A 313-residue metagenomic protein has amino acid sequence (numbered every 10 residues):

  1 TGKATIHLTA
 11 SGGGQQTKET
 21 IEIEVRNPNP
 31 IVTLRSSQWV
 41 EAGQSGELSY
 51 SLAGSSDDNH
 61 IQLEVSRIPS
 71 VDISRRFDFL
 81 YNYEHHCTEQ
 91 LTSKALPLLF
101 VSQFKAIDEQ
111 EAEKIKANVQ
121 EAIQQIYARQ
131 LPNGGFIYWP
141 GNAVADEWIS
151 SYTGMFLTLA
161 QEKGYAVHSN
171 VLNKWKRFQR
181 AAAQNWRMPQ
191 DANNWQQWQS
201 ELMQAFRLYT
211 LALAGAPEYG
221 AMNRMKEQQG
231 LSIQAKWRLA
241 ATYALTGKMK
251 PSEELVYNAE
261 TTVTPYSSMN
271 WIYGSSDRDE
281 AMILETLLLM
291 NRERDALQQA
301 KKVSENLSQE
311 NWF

Functional and structural regions predicted by a protein language model:
G2-W198, Q204-A205, Y209, N223: Extended, solvent-exposed functional surface patches
Y50, Y152, I233-K236, Q309-W312: Eukaryote-specific, cytoplasm-facing alpha-helical/coiled-coil scaffolding segments in long proteins
A53, Y257, G274-S275: Replace "in large, NTP-powered and nucleic-acid-processing enzymes" with "in large, NTP-powered factors and other
K94-L98, L157, L202-L211, K236-Y243 (+1 more regions): Amphipathic alpha-helical elements of HEAT/ARM-like alpha-solenoid repeat scaffolds that form extended
N118-G135, V171-Q190, G215-I233, G247-M269 (+1 more regions): Long, well-ordered core segments of solenoidal/helical folds
E147-S150, W198-A205, G230-W237, G274-A281: Generic helix N-cap/helix-start motif at coil->alpha-helix transitions
E162-A166, L211-E218, A244-P251, M290-D295: Alpha-helix capping and inter-helical loop/turn segments
S275-E280, L284-W312: Contiguous mid-protein beta-loop-alpha structural module that forms a pocket-lining wall or clamp of enzyme active
